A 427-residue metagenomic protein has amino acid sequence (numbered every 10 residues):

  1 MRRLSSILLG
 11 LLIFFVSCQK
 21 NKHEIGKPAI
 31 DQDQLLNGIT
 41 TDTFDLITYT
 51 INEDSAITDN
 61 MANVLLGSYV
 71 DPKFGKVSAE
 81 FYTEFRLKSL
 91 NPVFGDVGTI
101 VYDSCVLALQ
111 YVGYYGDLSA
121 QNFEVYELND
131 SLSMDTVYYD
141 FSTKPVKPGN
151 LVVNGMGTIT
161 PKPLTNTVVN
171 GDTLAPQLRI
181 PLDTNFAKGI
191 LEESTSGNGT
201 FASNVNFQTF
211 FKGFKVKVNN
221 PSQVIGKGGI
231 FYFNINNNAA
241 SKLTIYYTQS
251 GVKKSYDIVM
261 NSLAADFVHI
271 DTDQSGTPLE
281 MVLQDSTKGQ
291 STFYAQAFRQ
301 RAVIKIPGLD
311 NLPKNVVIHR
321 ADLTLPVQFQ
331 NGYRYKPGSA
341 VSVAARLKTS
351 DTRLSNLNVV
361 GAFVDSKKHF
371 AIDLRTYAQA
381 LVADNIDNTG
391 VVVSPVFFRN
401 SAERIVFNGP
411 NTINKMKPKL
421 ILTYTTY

Functional and structural regions predicted by a protein language model:
R2-L8, L12-Y427: Secreted, disulfide-rich extracellular signaling modules
